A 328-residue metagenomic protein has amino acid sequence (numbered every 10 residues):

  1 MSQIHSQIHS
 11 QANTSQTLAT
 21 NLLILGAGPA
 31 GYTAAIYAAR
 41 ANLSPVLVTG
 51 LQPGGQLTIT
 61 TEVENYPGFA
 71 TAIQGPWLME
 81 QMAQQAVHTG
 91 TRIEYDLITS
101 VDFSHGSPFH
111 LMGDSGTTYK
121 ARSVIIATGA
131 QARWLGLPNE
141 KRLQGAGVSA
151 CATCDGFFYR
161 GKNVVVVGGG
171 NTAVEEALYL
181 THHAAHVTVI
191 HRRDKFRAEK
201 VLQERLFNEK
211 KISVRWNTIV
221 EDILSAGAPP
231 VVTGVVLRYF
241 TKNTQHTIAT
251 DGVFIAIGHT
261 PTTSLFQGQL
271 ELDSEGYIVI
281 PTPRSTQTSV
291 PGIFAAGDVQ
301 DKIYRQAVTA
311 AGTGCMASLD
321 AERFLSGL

Functional and structural regions predicted by a protein language model:
H5, H9-S10, T17, Q131 (+4 more regions): FAD-site-proximal beta/loop scaffold in flavoenzymes
Q7, Q16, T20-T89, V174-K200 (+1 more regions): Beta1-alpha1 glycine-rich phosphate/pyrophosphate-binding loop at the start of Rossmann-like nucleotide-binding domains
A19-N21, R160-K162, N217, V290: Phosphate-coordination loops involved in phosphoryl transfer and adenosine-cofactor binding
G28-P29, Q52, A130-A132, N171-T172 (+1 more regions): Residue-level detector of alpha-helix initiation sites
A86-G113, T118-A121, H182-T282, R323-G327: A Rossmann-like FAD-binding core segment of flavoenzymes
I93-S115, Y119-F157: Glycine/small-residue-rich loop that forms an oxyanion/phosphate-binding "nest" at active or ligand-binding sites
V174-E176, V290, A296-L328: A conserved FAD-binding loop/helix module that cradles the flavin
